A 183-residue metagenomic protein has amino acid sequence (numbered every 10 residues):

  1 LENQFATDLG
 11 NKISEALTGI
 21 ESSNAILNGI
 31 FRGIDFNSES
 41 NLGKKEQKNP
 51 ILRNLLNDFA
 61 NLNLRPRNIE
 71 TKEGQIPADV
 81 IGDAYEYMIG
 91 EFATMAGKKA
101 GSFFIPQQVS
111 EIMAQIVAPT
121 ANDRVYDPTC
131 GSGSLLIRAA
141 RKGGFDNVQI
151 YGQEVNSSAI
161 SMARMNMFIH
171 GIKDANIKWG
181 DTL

Functional and structural regions predicted by a protein language model:
L1-V117, A121, N176-L183: Non-catalytic, mostly N-terminal accessory regions of nucleic-acid modification and defense proteins
K99-L183: Conserved S-adenosyl-L-methionine
